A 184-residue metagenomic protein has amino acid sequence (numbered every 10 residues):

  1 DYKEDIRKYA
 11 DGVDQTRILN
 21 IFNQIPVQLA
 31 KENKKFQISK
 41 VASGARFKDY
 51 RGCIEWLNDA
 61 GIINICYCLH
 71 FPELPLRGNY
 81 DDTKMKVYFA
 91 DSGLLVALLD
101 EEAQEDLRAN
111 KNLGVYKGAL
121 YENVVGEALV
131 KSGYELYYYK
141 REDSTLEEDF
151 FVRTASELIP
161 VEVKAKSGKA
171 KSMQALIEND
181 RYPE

Functional and structural regions predicted by a protein language model:
D1-A155: Accessory nucleic acid-recognition modules appended to NTPase machines
E157-I159: Structural motif
A165-E184: Catalytic cores of nucleic-acid endonucleases
